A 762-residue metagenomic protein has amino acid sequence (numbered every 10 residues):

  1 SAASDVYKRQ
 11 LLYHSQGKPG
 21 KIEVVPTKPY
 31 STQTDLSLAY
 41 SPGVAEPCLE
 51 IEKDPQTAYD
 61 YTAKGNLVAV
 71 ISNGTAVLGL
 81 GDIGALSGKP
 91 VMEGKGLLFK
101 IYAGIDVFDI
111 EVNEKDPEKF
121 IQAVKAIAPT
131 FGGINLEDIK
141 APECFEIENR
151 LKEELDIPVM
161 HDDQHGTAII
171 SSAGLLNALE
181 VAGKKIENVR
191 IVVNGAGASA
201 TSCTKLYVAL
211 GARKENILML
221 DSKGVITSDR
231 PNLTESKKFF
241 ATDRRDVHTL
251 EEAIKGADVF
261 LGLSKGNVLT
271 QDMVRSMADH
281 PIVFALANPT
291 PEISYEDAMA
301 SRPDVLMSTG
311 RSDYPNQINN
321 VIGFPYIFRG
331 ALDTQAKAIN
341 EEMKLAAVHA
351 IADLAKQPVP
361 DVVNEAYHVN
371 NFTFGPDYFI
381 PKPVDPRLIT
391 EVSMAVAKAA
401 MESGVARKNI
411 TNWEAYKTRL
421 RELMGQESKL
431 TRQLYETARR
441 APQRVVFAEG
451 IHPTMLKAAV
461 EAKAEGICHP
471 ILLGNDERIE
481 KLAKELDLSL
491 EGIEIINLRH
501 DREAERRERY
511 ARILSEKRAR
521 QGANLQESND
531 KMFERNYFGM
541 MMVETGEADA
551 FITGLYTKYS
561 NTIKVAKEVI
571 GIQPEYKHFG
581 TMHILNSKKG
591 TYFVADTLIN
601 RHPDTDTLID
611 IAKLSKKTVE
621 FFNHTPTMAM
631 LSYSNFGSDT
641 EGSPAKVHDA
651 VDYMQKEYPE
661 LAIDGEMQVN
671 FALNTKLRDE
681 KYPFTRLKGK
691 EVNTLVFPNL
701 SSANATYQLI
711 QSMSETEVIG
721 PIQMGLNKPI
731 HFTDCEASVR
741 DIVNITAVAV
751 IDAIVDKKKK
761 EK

Functional and structural regions predicted by a protein language model:
A2-Y7: Short, small-residue-biased leader/transition segments that mark boundaries at the very start of proteins
H14-S15, P26, L38-N188, S393 (+2 more regions): Glycine/serine-rich phosphate-binding loop and adjoining beta1-alpha1 elements at the start of nucleotide-handling
L86, D138-K185, R407-I410, Y416-K762: Anion-binding alpha/beta catalytic cores of soluble intermediary-metabolism enzymes, centered on
A128, I186, A253-I254, V274-M277 (+2 more regions): A short, aliphatic-rich alpha-helical micro-motif
D162-D163, A182-K184, A285-S393, A397-S403 (+3 more regions): Adenosine-phosphate binding glycine-rich loop
N194, A212-S236: NAD(P)-binding Rossmann-fold cofactor-contacting core
A200-T201: N-terminal Rossmann-fold NAD(P) dinucleotide-binding loop
K238-L306, S312-D313: Rossmann-like adenosine-cofactor binding region
